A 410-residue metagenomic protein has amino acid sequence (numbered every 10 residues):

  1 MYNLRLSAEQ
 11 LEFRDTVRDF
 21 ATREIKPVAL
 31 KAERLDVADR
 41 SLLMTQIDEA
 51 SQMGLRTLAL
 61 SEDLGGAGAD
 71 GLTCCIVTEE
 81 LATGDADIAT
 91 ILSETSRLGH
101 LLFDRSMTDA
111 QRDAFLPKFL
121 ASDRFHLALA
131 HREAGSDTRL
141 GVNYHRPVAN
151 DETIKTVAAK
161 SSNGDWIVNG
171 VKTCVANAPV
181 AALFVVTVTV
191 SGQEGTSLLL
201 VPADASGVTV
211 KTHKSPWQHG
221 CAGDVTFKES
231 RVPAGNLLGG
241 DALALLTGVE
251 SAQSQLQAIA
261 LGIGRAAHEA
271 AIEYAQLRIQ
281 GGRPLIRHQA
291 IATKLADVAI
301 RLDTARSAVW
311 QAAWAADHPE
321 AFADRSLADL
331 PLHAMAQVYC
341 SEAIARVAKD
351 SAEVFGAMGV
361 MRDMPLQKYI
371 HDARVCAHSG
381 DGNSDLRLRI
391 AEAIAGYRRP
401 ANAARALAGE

Functional and structural regions predicted by a protein language model:
N3-A8, E12-F13, T209-D303, C376 (+1 more regions): Glycine-rich beta->alpha junctions and the first turn(s) of the following alpha-helix
A29-A38, Q276, Q280-R283, D303-Y339 (+1 more regions): C-terminal helix-coil-helix/basic helical segment that borders enzyme active sites and/or dimer interfaces and provides
S51-H126, N177-V180, H371: Internal helix-loop-helix
V77, L98, F355-E410: Glycine-rich phosphate/cofactor-binding loops in nucleotide/flavin-utilizing enzymes
D123-R139: A short, Trp-centered hydrophobic/proline-enriched beta-strand micro-motif
T156-A159: A structural signal for short hydrophobic beta-strand segments in well-ordered beta-sheet cores
D165, N169-V208: A short core secondary-structure module
T173-A178, A252-L256, V375-N383: Glycine-rich phosphate/pyrophosphate-binding beta-alpha loops
